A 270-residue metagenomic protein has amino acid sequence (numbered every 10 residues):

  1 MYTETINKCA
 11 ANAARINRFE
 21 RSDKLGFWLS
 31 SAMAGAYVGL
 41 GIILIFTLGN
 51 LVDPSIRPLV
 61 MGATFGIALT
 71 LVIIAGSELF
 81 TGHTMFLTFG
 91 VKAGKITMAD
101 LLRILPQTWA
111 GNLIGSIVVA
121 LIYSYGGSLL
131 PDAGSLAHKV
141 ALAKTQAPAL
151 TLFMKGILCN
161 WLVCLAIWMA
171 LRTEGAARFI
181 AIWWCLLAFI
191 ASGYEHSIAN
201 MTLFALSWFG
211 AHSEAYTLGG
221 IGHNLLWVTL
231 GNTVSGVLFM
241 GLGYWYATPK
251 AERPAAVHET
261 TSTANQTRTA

Functional and structural regions predicted by a protein language model:
M1-A270: Alpha-helical transmembrane segments and their helix-helix packing motifs
